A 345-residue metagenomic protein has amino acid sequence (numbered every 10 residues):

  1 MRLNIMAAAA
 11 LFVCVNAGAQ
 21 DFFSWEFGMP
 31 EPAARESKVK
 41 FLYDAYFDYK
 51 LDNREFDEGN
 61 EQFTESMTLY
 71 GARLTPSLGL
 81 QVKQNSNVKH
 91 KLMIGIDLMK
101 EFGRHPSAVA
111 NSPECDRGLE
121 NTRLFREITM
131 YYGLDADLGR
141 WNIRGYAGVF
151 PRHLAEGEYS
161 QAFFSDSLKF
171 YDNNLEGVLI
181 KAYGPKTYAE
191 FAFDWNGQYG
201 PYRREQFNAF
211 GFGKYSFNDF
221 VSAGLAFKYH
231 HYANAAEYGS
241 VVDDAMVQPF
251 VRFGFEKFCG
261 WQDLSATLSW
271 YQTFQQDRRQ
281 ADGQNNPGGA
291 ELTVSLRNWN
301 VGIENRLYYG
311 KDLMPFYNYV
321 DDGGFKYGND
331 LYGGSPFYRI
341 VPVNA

Functional and structural regions predicted by a protein language model:
M1-W25, I180: Bacterial Sec-dependent N-terminal signal peptides
D21-L42, V82-K91, D137-I143, K186 (+3 more regions): Short loop/turn motifs that connect adjacent beta-strands in outer-membrane beta-barrel proteins
A33, Q62-T68, D116-E120, L168 (+4 more regions): Outer-membrane beta-barrel proteins
D48, G71, T129, G184-E190 (+4 more regions): Exposed, low-structure sequence patches enriched in small/polar residues
Y49-R73, S107-V109, P113-G118: Surface-exposed strand-loop-strand hairpins of Gram-negative outer-membrane beta-barrel proteins
T68, S86-L138, S160-A162: Surface-exposed loop and membrane-interface regions of Gram-negative outer-membrane beta-barrel proteins
S77-K100, K181-A192: Surface-exposed extracellular loop regions of Gram-negative outer-membrane beta-barrel proteins
R144-K214, Y229-H231: Surface-exposed coil loops of outer-membrane beta-barrel proteins
